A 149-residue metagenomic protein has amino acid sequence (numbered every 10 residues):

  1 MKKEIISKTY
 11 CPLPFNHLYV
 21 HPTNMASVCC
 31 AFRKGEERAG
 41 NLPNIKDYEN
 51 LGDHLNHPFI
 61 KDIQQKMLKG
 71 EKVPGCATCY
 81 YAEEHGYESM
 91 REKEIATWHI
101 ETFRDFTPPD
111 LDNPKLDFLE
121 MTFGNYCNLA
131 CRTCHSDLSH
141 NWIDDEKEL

Functional and structural regions predicted by a protein language model:
M1, A31-C79: C-terminal accessory region of radical SAM enzymes
M1-L13: Short, basic/aromatic recognition patches
T9, R33-E36, S139: A short acidic/small-residue loop/turn micro-motif
L13, V28-A31, K72-E84, Y126-S136: Local cysteine-cluster metal-coordination motifs and their immediate loop/turn environment, predominantly Fe-S cluster
F15-T23, P108-D137: N-terminal pre-triad scaffold of radical SAM enzymes
L18-P22, E37-N41, H85-S89: Extracellular/mature segments of secreted proteins
H85-D117, L129, L149: Recognition helices and adjacent regulatory flanks at domain boundaries
H135-D145: Short, solvent-exposed beta-strand-terminating loops
